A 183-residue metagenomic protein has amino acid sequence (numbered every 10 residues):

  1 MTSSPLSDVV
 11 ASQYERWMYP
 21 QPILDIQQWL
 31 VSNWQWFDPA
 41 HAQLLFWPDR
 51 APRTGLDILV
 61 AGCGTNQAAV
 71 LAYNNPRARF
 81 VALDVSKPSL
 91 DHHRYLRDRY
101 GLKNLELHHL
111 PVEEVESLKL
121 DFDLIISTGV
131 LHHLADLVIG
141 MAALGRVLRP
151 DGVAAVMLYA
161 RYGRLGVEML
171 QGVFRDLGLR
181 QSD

Functional and structural regions predicted by a protein language model:
R16-D57, V70: Conserved alpha-helix/loop element of class I SAM-dependent methyltransferases that forms part of the SAM/SAH-binding
G64-R77: Conserved SAM-binding loop of SAM-dependent methyltransferases across substrates and taxa, primarily the Class I
S86-P88: Conserved SAM/SAH-binding beta-strand->alpha-helix loop
R99-E114: Conserved SAM-binding strand-loop segment of SAM-dependent methyltransferases
E113-I125: A short acidic, Gly/Pro-enriched loop at the edge of an enzyme's catalytic core that lines a small-molecule cofactor
D123-V138, A154, A160: A short SAM/SAH-binding and catalytic strip from SAM-dependent methyltransferases
V138-D151: A short glycine-rich, Lys/Arg-flanked "PGG" loop and its adjoining helix->strand segment in the class I
V153-D183: Conserved class I S-adenosyl-L-methionine
